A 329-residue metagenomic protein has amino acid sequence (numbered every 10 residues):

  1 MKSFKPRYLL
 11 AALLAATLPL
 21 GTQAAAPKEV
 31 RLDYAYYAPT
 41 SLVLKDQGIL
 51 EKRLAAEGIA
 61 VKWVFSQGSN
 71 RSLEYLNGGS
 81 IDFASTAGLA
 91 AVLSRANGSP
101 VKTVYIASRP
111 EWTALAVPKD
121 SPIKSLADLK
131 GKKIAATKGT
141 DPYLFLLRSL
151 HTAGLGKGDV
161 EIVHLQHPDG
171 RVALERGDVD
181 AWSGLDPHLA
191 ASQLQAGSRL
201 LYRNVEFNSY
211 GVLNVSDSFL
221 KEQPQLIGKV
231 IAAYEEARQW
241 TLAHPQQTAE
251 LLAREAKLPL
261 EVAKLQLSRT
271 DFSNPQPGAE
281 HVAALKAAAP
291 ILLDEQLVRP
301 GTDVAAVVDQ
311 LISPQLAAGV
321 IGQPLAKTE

Functional and structural regions predicted by a protein language model:
M1-L10: Bacterial N-terminal signal peptides that target proteins for export
A11-P19: Bacterial N-terminal signal peptides
A25-G156, E161-H164, D180-S183, L200 (+1 more regions): Short, glycine-/small- and polar/acidic-enriched structural segments that line small-molecule recognition paths
Q47, L73, N77, G88-A91 (+12 more regions): Extracytoplasmic/secreted envelope proteins and their assembly/folding machinery, especially bacterial periplasmic
E51-I59, F272-E280, V304: Short, solvent-exposed loop/beta-turn-alpha elements that line the ligand-binding surface or hinge of extracytoplasmic
L89, D159-V163, P168-R254: Pocket-lining segment of extracytoplasmic ligand-binding domains
Q223-R299: Secondary-structure end/capping motifs
L293-E329: Conserved C-terminal helix/tail region of periplasmic/extracytoplasmic solute-binding proteins
